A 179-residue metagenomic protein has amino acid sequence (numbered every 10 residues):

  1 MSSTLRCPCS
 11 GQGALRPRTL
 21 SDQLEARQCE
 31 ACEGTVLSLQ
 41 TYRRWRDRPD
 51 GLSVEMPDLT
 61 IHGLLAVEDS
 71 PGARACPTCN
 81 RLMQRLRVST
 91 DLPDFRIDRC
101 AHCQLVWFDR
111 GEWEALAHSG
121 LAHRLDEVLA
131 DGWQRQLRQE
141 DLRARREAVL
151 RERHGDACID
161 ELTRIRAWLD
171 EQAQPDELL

Functional and structural regions predicted by a protein language model:
M1, L5, Q12-D22, A26-R27 (+2 more regions): ER-lumen resident redox/N-glycosylation machinery signature
M1-S2, R48-R74, R124-L125, L129-L179: Intrinsic disorder/low-complexity detector
T4-R6, A26, G34, A73 (+1 more regions): Residues immediately within or flanking Cys/His clusters that coordinate Zn2+ in small zinc-binding modules
C7-S10, C29-C32, C76-C79, C100: Short cysteine-rich clusters marking metal-coordination/redox-active sites
G11-L15, V36, N80-Q84, V106-W107: Cys/His-rich microdomains that often coordinate metals
D22-A31, R44-V54, D91-C100, A115-R124: Short cysteine/histidine-rich metal-coordination sites, predominantly Zn2+-binding motifs
T35-L37, Y42, V106-F108, W113: Short, structured motif recognition centered on aromatic/hydrophobic residues
I61-V106, E114-L116, D131-R143: Short, solvent-exposed interaction modules
